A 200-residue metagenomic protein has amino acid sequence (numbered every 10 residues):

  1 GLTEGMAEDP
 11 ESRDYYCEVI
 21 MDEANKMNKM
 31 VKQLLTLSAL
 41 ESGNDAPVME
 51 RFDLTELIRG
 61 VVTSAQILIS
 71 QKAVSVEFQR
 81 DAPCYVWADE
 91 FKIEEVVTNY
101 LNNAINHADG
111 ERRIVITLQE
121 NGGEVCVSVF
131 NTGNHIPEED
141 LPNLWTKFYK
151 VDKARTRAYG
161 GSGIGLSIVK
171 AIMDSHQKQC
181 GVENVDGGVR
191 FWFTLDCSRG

Functional and structural regions predicted by a protein language model:
T3-E11: Short acidic helix/loop segment immediately C-terminal to the autophosphorylated histidine in two-component histidine
D22-M27: Short alpha-helical segment of the dimerization/phosphotransfer core of two-component systems
S42-P47, Y85-A88: Conserved micro-motifs of the catalytic ATP-binding
V48-R51, S75-C84: Conserved catalytic submotifs in the C-terminal HATPase_c
A104-I105: Short helix-loop "hinge" at the ATP-lid/N-box region of the Bergerat-fold HATPase_c
I136-K150: Short conserved segment of the HATPase_c
Q177-K178: Conserved glycine-rich
